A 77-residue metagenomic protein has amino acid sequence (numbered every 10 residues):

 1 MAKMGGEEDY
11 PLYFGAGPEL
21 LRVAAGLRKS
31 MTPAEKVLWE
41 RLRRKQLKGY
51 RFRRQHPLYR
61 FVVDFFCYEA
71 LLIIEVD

Functional and structural regions predicted by a protein language model:
M1-R53: Solvent-exposed, charged helical/coil patches that constitute nucleic-acid or partner-interaction surfaces
R43-I73: Active-site metal-binding core of divalent-cation-utilizing nuclease and nuclease-like domains
